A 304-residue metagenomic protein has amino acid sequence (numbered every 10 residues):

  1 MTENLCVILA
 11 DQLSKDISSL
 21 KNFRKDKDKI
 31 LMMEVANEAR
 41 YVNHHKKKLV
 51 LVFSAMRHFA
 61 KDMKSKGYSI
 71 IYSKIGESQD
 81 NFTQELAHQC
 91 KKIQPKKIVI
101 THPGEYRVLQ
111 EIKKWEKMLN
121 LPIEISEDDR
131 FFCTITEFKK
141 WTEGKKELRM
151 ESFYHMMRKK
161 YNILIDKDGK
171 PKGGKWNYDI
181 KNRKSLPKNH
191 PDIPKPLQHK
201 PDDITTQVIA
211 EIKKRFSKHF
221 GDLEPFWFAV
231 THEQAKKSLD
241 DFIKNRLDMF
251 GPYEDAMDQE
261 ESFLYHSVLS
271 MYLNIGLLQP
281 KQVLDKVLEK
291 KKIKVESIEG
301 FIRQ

Functional and structural regions predicted by a protein language model:
M1-I75: N-terminal beta-strand-loop-alpha-helix module at the start of alpha/beta ligand-binding or catalytic domains
V7-D11, M33-E34, S73-G76, I100-P103 (+3 more regions): Short His-Asn-centered micro-motif
A10-S19, T83-A87, V108-E111, A256: Short alpha-helical segments and helix-capping/turn motifs at coil-helix boundaries
S14-D16, E38-Y41, Q79-N81, Y106-V108 (+3 more regions): Flexible loop/turn segments at secondary-structure boundaries
K47-K48, I100-T101, M257: A generic structural signal for short
V52-F53, Q79-T83: A conditional alpha-helix N-cap/helix-loop micro-motif detector
N81-F228: Beta-rich, aromatic/charged-enriched effector core domains that present basic-aromatic interfaces for binding
Y161-Q304: Glycine/tryptophan-enriched, flexible segments
